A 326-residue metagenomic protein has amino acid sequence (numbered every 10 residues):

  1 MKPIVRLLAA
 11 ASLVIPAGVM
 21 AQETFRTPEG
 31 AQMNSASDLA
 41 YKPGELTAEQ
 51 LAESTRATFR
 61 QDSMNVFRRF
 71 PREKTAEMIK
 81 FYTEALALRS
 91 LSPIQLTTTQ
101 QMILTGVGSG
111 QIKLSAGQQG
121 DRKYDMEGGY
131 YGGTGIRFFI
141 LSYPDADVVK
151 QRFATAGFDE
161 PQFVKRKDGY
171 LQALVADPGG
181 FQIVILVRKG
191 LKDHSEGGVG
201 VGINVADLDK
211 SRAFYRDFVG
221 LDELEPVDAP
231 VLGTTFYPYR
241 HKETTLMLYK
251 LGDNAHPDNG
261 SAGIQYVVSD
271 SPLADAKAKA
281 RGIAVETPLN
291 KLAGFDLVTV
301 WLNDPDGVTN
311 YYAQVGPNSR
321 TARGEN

Functional and structural regions predicted by a protein language model:
K2-A10: Sec-dependent signal peptide recognition, specifically the positively charged N-region followed immediately by
P16-A17: N-terminal signal peptide c-region/cleavage motif recognized by signal peptidases
Q22-F59, K150-I203, P226, T234-P238 (+2 more regions): Vicinal oxygen chelate
G30, A57-R60, F67-I112, G169-Y170 (+1 more regions): Core segments of cupin and vicinal oxygen chelate
M33-A52, R89-Y130, Q182-K189, E225-G260 (+3 more regions): Conserved short beta-strand elements that form part of the metal-binding/catalytic scaffold of enzyme active sites
Q61-E73, M102-G106, K123-R152, L171-A176 (+5 more regions): Vicinal oxygen chelate
N65-K80, Q182, P288-D296: Short, charged helix-to-loop "capping" segments that act as catalytic/coupling loops
T83-A87, D145, A154-F158, D207 (+2 more regions): Sec-exported extracytoplasmic/periplasmic mature domains
